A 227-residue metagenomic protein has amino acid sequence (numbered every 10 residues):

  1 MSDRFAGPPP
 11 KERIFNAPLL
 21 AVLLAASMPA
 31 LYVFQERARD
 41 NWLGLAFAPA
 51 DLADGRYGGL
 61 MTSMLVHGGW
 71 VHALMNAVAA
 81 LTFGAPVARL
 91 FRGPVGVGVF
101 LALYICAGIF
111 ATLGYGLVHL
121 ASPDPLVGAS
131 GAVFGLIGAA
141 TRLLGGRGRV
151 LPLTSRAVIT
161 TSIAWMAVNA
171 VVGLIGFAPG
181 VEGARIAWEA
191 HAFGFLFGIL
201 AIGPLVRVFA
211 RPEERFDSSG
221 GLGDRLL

Functional and structural regions predicted by a protein language model:
S2-L227: A detector for small-residue-rich transmembrane helices and their helix-helix packing motifs
